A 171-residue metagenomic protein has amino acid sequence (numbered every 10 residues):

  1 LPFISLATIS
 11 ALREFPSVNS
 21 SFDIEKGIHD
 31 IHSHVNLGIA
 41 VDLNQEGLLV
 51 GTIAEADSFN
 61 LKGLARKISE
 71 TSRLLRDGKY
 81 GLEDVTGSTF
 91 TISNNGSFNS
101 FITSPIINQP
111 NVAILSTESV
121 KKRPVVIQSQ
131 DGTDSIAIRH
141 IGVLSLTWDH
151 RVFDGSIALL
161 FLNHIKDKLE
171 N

Functional and structural regions predicted by a protein language model:
L1-N171: C-terminal catalytic/motor cores of large multi-domain enzyme assemblies
